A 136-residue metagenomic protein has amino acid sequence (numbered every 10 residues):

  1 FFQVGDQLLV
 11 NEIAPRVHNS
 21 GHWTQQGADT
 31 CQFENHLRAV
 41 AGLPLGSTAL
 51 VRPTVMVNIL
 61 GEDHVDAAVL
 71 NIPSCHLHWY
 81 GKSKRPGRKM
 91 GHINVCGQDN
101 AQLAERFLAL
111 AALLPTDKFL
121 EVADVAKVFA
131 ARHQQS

Functional and structural regions predicted by a protein language model:
Q3-D6, G97-D99: Short acidic-glycine loop/turn motifs at beta-strand connectors
Q3-G5, A14-E62: Active-site "cap" helix and flanking loop/linker of ATP-utilizing ligase/carboxylase catalytic domains
Q7, Q26-T30, E34, S83-G87 (+1 more regions): Electropositive phosphate-/nucleotide-binding environments in soluble metabolic enzymes
A49-R85: Glycine-rich active-site loop/lid that clamps phosphate-bearing ligands
G81-S136: Generic C-terminus detector
